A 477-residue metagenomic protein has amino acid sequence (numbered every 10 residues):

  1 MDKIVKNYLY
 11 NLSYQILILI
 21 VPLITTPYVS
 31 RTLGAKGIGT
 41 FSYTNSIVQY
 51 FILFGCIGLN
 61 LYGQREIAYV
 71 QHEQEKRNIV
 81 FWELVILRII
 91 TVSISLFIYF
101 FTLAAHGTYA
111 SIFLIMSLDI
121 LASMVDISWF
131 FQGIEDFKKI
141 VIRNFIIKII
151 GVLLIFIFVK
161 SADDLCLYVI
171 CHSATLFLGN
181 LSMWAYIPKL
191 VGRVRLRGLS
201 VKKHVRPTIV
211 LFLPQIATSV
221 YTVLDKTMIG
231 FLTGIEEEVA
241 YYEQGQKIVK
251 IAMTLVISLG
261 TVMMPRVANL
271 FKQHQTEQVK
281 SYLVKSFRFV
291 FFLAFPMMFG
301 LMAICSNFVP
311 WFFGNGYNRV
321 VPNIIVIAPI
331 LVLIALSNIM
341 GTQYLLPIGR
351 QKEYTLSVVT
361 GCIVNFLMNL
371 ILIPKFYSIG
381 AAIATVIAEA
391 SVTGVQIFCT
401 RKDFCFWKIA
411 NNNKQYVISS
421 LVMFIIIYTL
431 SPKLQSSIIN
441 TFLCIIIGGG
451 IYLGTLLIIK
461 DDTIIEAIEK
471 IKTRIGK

Functional and structural regions predicted by a protein language model:
M1-L23, E75, G198-P214, V320 (+1 more regions): N-terminal membrane topogenesis motif
K3-N60, L96, V152, H172 (+2 more regions): Signature of the first transmembrane helix
I4, K138, L165-H172, L181-T222 (+6 more regions): Interhelical loop/hinge segments that connect adjacent transmembrane helices in multipass membrane
P27, G55-H72, V249-F287, F291-A294 (+1 more regions): Helix-loop junctions and terminal segments of transmembrane helices in multi-pass membrane transport/translocation
T102-D119, E236, L301-L333: Interfacial segments at transmembrane-helix termini and the short loops linking adjacent helices
S117, I142-K189, P207, P214 (+4 more regions): Hydrophobic alpha-helical transmembrane segments
I120-N144, P329-T360: Membrane-interface junctions at transmembrane-helix termini in multi-pass inner-membrane proteins
G234, Y428-K477: Membrane-proximal transmembrane or re-entrant/amphipathic helices at the cytosolic face
